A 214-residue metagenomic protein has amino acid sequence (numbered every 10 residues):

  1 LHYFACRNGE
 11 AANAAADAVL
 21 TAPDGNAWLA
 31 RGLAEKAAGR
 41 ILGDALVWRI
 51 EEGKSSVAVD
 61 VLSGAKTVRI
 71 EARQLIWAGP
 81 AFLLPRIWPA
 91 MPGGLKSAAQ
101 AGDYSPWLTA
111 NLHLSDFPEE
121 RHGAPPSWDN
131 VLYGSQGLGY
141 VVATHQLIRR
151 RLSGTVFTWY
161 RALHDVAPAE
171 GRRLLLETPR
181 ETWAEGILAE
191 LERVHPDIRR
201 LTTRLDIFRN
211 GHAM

Functional and structural regions predicted by a protein language model:
L1-L46, S56: Active-site/ligand-binding neighborhood in enzyme catalytic cores
D17-T21, G25, T67, Q100 (+2 more regions): Conserved aromatic-histidine-acidic binding/catalytic patches
D44-W48, S63-G64: Conserved SAM/SAH-binding loop
S55-A65, G211-M214: Charged, often glycine-rich, active-site loop that binds/positions anionic groups
V59, V68, L83: Acidic/histidine-rich catalytic neighborhood
A65-Q74: Core beta-strand elements of the Rossmann-like FAD/NAD(P) dinucleotide-binding domain in flavoenzyme oxidoreductases
A72-R73, G79-A213: C-terminal segments that line or cap access tunnels to active or ligand-binding sites in enzymes and enzyme-associated
